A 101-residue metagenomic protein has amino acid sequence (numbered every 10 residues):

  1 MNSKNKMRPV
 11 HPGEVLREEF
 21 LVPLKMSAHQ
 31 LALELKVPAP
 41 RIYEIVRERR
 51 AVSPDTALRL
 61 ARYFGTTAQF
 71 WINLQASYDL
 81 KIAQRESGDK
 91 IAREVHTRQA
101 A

Functional and structural regions predicted by a protein language model:
N2-M26, F70: A short, Lys/Arg-rich alpha-helix, primarily the initiator
N5-P9, R49, Q84: Alpha-helix initiation/capping motif
R17, A39-I42, P54, A68: Alpha-helical structural signal
K25-E44: Short alpha-helical DNA-recognition segment
P38, R49, F64, Q75-Y78: The DNA-recognition helices of helix-turn-helix-type DNA-binding domains
R49-R62: Short, basic-rich loop-to-helix N-cap that marks the start of a DNA-contacting helix
R62, I72-A101: Short, charged recognition helix plus adjacent turn of helix-turn-helix-like nucleic-acid-binding domains
